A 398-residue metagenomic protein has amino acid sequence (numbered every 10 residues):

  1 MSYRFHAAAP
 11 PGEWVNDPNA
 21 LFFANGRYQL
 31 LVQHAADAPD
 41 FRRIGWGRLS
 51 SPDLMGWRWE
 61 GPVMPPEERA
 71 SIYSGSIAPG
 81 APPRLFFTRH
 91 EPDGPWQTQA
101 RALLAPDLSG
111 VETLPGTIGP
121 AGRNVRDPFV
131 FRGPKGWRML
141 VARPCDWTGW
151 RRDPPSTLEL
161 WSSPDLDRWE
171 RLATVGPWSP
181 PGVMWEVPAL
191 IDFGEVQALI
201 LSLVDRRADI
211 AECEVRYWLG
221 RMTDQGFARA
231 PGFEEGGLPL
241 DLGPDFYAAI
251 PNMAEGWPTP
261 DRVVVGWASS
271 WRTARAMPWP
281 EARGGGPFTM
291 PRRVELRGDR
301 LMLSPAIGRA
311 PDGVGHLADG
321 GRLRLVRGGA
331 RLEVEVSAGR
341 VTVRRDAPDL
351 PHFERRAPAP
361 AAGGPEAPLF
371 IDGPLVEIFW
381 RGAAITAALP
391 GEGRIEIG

Functional and structural regions predicted by a protein language model:
M1-D127, F131-P181, D192-L242, W257-P311 (+6 more regions): Beta-rich carbohydrate-recognition and catalytic domains
S2-R4, L190, P351-R356: Secreted extracellular polysaccharide-interacting domains
F22-F23, M253-E255, G315-A318: Extracellular and analogous surface-interaction loops
Y73-G75, V183-P188, F246-A249: Repeated scaffold domains used in trafficking and secretory/extracellular systems, primarily beta-propellers
L240-A254: Catalytic and ligand-binding motifs that coordinate phosphates/metal ions in nucleic-acid-processing enzymes
G256-T259, S337, A359-G364, P368-G373 (+1 more regions): A structural signal for short secondary-structure junctions
D312-V336: Non-catalytic C-terminal accessory domains or segments of carbohydrate-active enzymes
R331-P365: Glycine-aromatic-enriched beta-strand/loop faces of beta-sandwich-type recognition domains, especially lectin-like
